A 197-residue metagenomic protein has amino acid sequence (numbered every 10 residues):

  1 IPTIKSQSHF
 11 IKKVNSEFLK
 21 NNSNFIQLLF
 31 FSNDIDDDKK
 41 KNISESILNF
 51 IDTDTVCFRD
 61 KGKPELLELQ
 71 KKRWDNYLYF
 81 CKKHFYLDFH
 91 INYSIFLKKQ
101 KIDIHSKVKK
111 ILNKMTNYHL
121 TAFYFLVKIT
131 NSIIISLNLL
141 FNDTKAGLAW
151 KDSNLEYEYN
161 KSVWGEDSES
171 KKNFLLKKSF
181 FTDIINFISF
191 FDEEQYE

Functional and structural regions predicted by a protein language model:
I1-D36: Glycine/small-residue-rich interface belts in oligomeric ring/scaffold proteins and their assembly partners
P2-S6, E68, K72, I129 (+1 more regions): Conserved active-site and cofactor/substrate-binding residues in soluble primary-metabolism enzymes
K41-S94, Q100-K107: Internal, conserved structured core segments that host functional sites
L69, F125-L126, L175-S179: Short, contiguous, pocket-lining structural segments that sit at or immediately flank catalytic/ligand-binding sites
N76, F123, V127-T130, N138 (+1 more regions): A charged, amphipathic interaction segment
F89-T130: A mid-sequence, solvent-exposed acidic-amphipathic segment
L140-Q195: Accessory, usually C-terminal, subdomains that scaffold auxiliary metal cofactors
